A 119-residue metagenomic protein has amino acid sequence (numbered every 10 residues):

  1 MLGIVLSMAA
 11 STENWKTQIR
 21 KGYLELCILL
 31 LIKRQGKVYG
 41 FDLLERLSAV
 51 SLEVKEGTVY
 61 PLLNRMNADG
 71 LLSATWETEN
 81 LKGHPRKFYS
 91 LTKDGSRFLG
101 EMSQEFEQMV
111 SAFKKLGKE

Functional and structural regions predicted by a protein language model:
M1-W15: Short, intrinsically disordered or compositionally biased N-terminal tails of bacterial proteins
N14-Q18, W76-T78: Short beta-strand/turn micro-motifs at beta-sheet edges
K16-T58: N-terminal helix-turn-helix DNA-binding core of bacterial DNA-binding proteins
R20, N64, N80-L81: Short secondary-structure boundary/capping segments
V59-P61, R65-M66: Basic amphipathic alpha-helical segments that dock to polyanions
D69-G83, S90: Beta-hairpin "wing" of winged helix-turn-helix
L91-G95: Accessory beta->alpha helical hairpin/"wing" motif in late/C-terminal subdomains of nucleic-acid enzymes
S96-E119: Amphipathic alpha-helical dimerization/coiled-coil segments that flank or bridge DNA-binding/regulatory modules
